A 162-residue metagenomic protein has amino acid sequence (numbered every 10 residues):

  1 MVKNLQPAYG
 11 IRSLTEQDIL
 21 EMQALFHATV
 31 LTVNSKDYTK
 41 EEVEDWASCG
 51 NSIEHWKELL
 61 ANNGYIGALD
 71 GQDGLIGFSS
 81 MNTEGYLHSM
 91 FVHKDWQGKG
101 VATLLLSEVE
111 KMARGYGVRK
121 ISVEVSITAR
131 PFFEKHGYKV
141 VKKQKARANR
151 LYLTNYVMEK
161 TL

Functional and structural regions predicted by a protein language model:
M1-L20: Conserved N-terminal entry element of GNAT/NAT acetyltransferase domains
V2-N4, T154-L162: Terminal substrate-recognition subdomain of acyl/acetyltransferases
L5, N62, Y86, R119 (+1 more regions): Exposed loop/turn and edge beta-strand positions of beta-sandwich/beta-sheet ligand-binding modules
S13-E16, A24-D95, L106-E108, M112 (+2 more regions): Acetyl-CoA-dependent GNAT
G100: Conserved G/P- and acidic residue-centered "switch" motifs that form tight phosphate/ATP-binding loops in soluble
A113-V125: Conserved GNAT acetyl-CoA-binding A-motif
S122-E124, K139-V157: Conserved catalytic-core motifs of GNAT/GCN5-like acyltransferases
F133-E134, Y138: Conserved active-site tyrosine of GNAT-family acetyltransferases
